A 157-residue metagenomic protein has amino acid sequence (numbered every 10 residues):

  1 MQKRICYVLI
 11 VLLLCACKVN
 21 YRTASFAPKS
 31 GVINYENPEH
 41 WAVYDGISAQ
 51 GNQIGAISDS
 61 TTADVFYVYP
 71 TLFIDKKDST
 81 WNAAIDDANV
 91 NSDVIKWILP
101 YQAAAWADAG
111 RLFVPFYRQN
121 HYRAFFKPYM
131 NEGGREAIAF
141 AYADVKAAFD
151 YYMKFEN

Functional and structural regions predicted by a protein language model:
M1-Y21: Bacterial Sec-dependent N-terminal signal peptides
C17-L99, A104-D108: Flexible, membrane-associating and regulatory peripheral segments of lipid-active enzymes
P70-E156: Active-site catalytic motif of lipid deacylating hydrolases and related acyltransferases
